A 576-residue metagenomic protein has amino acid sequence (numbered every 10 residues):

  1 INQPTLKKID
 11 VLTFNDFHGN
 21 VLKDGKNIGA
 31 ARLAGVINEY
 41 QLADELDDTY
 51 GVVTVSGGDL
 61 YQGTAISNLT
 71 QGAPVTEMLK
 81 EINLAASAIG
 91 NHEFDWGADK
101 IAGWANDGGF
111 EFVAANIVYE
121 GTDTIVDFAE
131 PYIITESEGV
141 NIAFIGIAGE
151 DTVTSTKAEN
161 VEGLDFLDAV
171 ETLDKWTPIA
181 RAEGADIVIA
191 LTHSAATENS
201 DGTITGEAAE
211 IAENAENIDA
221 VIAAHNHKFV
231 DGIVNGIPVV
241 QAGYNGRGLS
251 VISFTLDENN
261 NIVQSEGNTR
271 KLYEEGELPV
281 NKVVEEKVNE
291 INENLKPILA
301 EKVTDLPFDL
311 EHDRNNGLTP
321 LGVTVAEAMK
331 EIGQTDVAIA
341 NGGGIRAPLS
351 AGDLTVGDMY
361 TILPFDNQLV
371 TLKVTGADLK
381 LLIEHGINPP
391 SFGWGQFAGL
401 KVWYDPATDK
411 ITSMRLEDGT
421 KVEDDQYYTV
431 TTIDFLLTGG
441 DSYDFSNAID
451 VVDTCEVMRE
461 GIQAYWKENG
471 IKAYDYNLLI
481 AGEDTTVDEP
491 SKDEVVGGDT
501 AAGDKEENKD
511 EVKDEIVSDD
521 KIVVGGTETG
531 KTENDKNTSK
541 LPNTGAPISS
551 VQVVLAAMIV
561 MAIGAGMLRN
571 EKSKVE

Functional and structural regions predicted by a protein language model:
N2, D257, N268-Y273, P307-D309 (+7 more regions): A structural detector for beta-sheet-dominated domains
N2-E277, V283-E285, N316-A328, A338 (+3 more regions): Acidic, metal/ion-coordinating pockets
K8-D10, N20-I28, R32-A34, G109-N116 (+4 more regions): Feature captures C-terminal
F17-H18, Y61, I117-Y119, V140 (+13 more regions): Short, glycine-/Ser/Thr-/acidic-enriched flexible segments
L278-L354: Hard-cation-handling environments
E483-A546: C-terminal low-complexity, Ser/Thr- and acidic/Pro-rich disordered "stalk" regions positioned immediately N-terminal
K540-S573: A cross-kingdom C-terminal cell-surface attachment/processing module
